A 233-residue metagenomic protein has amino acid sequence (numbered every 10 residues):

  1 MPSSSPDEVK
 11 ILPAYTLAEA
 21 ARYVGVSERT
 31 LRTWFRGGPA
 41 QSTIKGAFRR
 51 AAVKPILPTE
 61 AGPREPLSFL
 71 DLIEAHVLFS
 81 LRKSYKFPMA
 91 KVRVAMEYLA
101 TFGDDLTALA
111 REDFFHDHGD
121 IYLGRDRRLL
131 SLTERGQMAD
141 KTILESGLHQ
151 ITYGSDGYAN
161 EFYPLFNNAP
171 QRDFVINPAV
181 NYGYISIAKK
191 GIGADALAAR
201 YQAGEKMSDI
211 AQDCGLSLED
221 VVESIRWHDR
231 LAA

Functional and structural regions predicted by a protein language model:
M1-T33, P39, T43, F48-A52 (+4 more regions): Long, charge-rich, low-complexity intrinsically disordered regions
